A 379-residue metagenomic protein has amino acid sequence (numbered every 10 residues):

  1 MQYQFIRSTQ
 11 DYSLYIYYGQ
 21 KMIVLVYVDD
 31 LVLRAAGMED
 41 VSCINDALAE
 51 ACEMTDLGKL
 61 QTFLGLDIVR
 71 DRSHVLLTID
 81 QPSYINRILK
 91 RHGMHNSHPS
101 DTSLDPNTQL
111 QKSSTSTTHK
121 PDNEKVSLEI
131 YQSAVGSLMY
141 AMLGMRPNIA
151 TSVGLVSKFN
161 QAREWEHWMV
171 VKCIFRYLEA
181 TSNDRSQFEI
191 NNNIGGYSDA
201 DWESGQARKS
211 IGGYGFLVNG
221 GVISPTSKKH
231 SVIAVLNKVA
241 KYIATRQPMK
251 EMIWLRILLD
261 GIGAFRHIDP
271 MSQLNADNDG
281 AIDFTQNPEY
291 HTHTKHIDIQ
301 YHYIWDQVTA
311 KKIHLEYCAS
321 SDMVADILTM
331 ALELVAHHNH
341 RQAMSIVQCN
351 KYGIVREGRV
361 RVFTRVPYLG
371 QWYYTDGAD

Functional and structural regions predicted by a protein language model:
M1-Q2, R7-Y18, L25-V28, Q111-V135 (+2 more regions): Short, conserved non-catalytic motifs in the polymerase core
I6-Q10, V32-H92, S97, Q187 (+2 more regions): Polymerase palm active-site segment centered on the conserved acidic dipeptide of motif C
L14, D29-L31, I44, L48 (+16 more regions): Mobile genetic element proteins and their domesticated derivatives, centered on retroelements and DNA transposons
Y17-C52, V69-D80, K158-W165, I243 (+3 more regions): Catalytic palm subdomain of template-directed nucleic-acid polymerases, centered on the conserved carboxylate motif
L57-N183, A319, L328-T329: C-terminal reverse transcriptase regions that engage the nucleic-acid substrate
T62, D67, F159, N192-N193 (+1 more regions): RNase H-like nuclease module associated with reverse transcription
L138, I194-K238: RNase H-like nuclease fold core
R176-A200, H267-I268: Structured nucleic-acid-interacting core domains from mobile-element enzymes and related host factors, especially RNase
